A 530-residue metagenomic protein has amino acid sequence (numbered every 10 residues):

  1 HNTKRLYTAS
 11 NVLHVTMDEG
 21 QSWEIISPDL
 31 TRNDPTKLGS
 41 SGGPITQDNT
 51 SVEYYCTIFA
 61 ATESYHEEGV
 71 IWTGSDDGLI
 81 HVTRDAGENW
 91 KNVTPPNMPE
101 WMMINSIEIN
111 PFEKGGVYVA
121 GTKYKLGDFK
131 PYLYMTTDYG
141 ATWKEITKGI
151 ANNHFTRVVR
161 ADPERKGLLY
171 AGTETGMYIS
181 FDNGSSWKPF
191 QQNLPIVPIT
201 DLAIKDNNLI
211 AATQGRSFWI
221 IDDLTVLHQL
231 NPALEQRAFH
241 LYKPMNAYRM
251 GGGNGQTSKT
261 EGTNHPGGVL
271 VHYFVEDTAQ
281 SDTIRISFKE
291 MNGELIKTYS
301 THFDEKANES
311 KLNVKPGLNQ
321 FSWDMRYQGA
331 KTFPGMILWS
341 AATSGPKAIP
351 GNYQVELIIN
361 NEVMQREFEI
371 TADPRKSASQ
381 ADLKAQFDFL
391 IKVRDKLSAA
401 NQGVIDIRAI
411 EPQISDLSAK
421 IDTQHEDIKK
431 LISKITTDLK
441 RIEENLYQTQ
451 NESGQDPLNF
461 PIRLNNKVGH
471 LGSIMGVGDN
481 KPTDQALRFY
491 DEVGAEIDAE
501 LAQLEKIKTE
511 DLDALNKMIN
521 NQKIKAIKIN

Functional and structural regions predicted by a protein language model:
H1-K259, P266-H272: Beta-propeller blade termini and top-face loops
V226-G252, E367-A399: Low-complexity, Pro/Ser/Thr- and charge-rich linker/hinge segments at domain boundaries
M250-R285, E290, Q320-S322, R394-L397: Contiguous beta-strand segments within globular domains
S281-T301, E309, L357: Extended low-complexity, serine/threonine- and proline-enriched intrinsically disordered segments
L295-S344: Glycine-centered tight-turn motifs at strand-turn-strand junctions
G329-F333, I358-R366: Short acidic/polar inter-strand loop motif in beta-rich domains
N352, I359, R366-F368, A399-N530: Mature extracytoplasmic or organellar-lumen-exposed domains after removal of signal/transit peptides
